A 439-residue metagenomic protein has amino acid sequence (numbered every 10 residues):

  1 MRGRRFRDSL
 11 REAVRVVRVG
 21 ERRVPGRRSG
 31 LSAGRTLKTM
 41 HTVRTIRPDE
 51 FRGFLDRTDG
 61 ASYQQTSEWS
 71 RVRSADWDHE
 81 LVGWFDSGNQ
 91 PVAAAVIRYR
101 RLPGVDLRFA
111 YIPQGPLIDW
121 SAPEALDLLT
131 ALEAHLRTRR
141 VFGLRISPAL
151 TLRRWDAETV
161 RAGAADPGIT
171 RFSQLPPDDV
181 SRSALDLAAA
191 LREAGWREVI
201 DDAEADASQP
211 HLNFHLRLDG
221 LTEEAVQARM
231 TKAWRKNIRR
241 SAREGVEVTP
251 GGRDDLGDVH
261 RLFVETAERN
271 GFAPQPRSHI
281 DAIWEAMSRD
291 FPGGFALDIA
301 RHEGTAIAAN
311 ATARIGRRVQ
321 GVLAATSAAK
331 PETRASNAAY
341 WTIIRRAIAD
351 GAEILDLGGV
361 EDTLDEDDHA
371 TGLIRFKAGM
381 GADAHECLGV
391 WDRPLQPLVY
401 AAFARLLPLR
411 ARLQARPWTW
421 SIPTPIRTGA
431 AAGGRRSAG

Functional and structural regions predicted by a protein language model:
M1, L10, V14-V24, L31: Cationic, amphipathic, low-complexity alpha-helical segments enriched in hydrophobics plus arginine/proline
H41-G88, V92-V105, L150-R153, W196-E332: A conserved beta-strand-loop-helix scaffold within acyl/acetyltransferase catalytic domains
G53, R71, L81, G358-G439: C-terminal catalytic domain of photolyase/cryptochrome flavoproteins, centering on the FAD-binding pocket
W77-H79, T138-V141, G293, A349-A352: Short, high-confidence coil segments that cap the C-terminus of an alpha-helix and link into the following beta-strand
P103-L107, R145, L152-A157, T363-D365: Short catalytic/ligand-binding loop motif for oxyanion handling, primarily in non-cytosolic enzymes, centered on
P113-W120, S173-D178, P331: The substrate-binding groove and active-site-proximal loops of carbohydrate-active enzymes, especially glycoside
A125-G245: Acyl-donor-binding surface of acyltransferase catalytic domains
A131, A282-A401: Aromatic (often tryptophan-rich) hydrophobic motifs at membrane interfaces
